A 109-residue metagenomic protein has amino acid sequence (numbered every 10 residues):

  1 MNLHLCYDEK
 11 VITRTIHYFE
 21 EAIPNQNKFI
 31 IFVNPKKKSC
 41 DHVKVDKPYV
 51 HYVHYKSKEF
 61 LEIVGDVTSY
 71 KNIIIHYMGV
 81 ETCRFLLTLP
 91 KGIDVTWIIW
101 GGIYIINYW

Functional and structural regions predicted by a protein language model:
M1-K44, Y70: N-terminal subdomain of nucleotide-sugar transferases
L5-Y7, V33-N34, I75-M78, I99-W100: Short His-Asn-centered micro-motif
D8-I12, K56-S57, Y77-E81: Short beta->alpha connector loops
R14-I16, C83-L87, N107-Y108: Short glycine-/acidic-enriched loop or helix-start segments at secondary-structure transitions that form or flank
A22-N25, L87-I93: Short, conserved loop/helix-junction motifs that constitute active-site signature segments in enzyme catalytic cores
I31-F32, K36-F60, V64: Conserved nucleotide-sugar phosphate-binding/catalytic loop shared by glycosyltransferases and other
I63-T82, D94-I98: Short N-terminal targeting/anchoring amphipathic segment
G101-W109: Acceptor-binding helix/loop patch of EC 2.4 sugar-transfer enzymes, predominantly nucleotide-sugar-dependent
